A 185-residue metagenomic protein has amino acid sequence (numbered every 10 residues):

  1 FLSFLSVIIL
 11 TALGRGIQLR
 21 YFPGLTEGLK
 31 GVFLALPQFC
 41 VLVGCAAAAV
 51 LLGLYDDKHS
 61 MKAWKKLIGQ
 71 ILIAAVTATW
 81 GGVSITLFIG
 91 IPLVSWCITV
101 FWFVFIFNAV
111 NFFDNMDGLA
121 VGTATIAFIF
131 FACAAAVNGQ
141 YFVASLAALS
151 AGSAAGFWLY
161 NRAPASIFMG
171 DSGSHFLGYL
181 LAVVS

Functional and structural regions predicted by a protein language model:
F1-S185: "…together with the soluble PPM/PP2C metallo-phosphatase catalytic core" -> "…together with the soluble PPM/PP2C
